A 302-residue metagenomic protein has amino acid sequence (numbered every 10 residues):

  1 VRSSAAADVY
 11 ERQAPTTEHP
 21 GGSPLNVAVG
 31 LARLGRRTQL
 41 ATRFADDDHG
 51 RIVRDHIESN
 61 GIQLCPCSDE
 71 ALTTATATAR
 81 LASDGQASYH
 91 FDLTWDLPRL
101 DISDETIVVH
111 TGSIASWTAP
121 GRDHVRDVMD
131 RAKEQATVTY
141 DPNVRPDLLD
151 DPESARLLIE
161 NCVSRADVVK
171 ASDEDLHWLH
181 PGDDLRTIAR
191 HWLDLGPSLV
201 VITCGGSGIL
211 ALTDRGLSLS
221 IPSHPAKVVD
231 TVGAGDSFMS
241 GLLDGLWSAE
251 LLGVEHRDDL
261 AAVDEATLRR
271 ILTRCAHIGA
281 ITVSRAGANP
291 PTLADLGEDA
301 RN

Functional and structural regions predicted by a protein language model:
V1-A6, Y10: Single conserved hydrophobic/aromatic residue that forms the stacking wall/gate of nucleotide- or nucleobase-binding
R2, D101-I102, N161-C162: Structural alpha-helical scaffold elements that stabilize or flank donor/cofactor-binding regions in carbohydrate
A14-S23: A short, glycine/small-residue-rich beta-strand->loop->alpha-helix junction that serves as a flexible
H19, A28-R37, G245-W247: Alpha-helix C-terminal capping segments
P24-R33, V128-D130: Histidine-anchored nucleotide/phosphate-binding helix
R36-S116, E134, V138, A300-N302: Conserved N-terminal subdomain of the carbohydrate kinase-like
V108-R190, P197, G206-G208: Conserved beta-alpha-beta core of the PfkB/ribokinase-like small-molecule kinase fold
P181-N302: Conserved phosphate-binding/catalytic region of the ribokinase-like
